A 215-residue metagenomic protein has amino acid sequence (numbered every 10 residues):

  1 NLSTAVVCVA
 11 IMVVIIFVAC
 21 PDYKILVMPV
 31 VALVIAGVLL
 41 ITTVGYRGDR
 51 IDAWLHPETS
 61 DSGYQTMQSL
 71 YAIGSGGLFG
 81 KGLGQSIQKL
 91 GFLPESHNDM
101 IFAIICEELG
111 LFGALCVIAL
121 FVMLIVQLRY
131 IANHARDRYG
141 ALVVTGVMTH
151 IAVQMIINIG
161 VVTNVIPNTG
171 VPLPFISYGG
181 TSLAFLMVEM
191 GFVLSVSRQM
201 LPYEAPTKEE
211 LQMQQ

Functional and structural regions predicted by a protein language model:
L2, V6, G80, A114-A119 (+1 more regions): Hydrophobic alpha-helical segments of membrane proteins
L2-T42: Hydrophobic alpha-helical segments of polytopic membrane proteins
I11, I35-A36, L40, V153 (+3 more regions): Alpha-helical transmembrane segments of multipass membrane proteins
V13-D22, V122-A132, V193-L201: Structural signal for the C-terminal ends of transmembrane alpha-helices and the immediately following loop
I25-C116, A135-V143: Hydrophobic, glycine- and aromatic-enriched re-entrant/interface helices and adjoining loop segments
L115, V126-L128, A132-G140, T145 (+1 more regions): Membrane-proximal intracellular helices of multi-pass ion channels
A132-G170, I176: Loop-to-helix entry and N-terminal half of a specific, functionally important transmembrane alpha helix in multi-pass
I157-Q215: A juxtamembrane structural motif centered on a specific transmembrane helix
